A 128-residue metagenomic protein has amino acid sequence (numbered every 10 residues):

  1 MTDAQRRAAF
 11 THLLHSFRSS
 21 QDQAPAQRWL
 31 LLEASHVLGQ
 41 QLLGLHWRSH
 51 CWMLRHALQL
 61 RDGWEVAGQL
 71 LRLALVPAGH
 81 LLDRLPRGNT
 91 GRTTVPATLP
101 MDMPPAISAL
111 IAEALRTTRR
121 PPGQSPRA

Functional and structural regions predicted by a protein language model:
M1-Q40, L60-A128: N-terminal alpha-helical interaction modules that lie
L13, L31, H46, H50-M53: TPR repeat positional signature
L54, L58-L60: Internal catalytic or translocation cores that form aromatic/hydrophobic pockets or channels for amphipathic metabolites
